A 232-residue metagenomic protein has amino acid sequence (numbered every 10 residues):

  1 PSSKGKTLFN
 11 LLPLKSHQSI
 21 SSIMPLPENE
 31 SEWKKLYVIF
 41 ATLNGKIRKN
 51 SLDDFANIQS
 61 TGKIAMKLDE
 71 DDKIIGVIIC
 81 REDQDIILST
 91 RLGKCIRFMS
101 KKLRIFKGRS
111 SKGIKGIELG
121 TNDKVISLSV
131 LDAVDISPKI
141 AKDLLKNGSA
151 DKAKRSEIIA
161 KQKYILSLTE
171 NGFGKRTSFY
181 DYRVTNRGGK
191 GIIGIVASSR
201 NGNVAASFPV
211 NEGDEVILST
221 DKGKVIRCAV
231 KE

Functional and structural regions predicted by a protein language model:
P1-E232: Short, structured "edge-of-domain" segments at secondary-structure transitions
